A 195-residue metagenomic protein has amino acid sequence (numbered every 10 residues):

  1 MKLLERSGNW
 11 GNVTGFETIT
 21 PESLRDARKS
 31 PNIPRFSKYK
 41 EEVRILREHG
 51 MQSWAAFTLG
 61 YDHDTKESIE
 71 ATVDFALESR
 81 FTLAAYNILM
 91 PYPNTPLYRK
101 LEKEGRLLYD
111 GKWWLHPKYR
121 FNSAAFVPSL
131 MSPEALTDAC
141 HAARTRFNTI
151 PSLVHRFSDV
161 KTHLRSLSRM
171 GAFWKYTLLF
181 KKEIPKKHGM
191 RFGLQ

Functional and structural regions predicted by a protein language model:
M1-R165, R191-Q195: A structural motif corresponding to the C-terminal lobe/cap of the Radical SAM core domain
N94, R169-A172: A conserved cytosolic signaling coiled-coil/coupling helix that links sensory/transmembrane modules
F173-Q195: Short linear elements at protein peripheries
